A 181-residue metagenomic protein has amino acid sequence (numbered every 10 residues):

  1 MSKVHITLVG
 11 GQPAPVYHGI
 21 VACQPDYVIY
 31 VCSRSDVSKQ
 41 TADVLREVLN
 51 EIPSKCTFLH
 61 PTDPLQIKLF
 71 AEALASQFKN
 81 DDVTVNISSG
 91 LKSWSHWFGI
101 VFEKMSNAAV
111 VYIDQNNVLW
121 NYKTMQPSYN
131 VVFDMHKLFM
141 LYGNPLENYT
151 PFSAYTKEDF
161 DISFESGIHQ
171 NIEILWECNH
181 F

Functional and structural regions predicted by a protein language model:
M1-V83, H96-F181: Long, low-complexity, Lys/Arg-enriched
D82-G90: Short N-terminal targeting/anchoring amphipathic segment
K92-W94: Short glycine-rich, flexible loops that bind phosphorylated cofactors or substrates
